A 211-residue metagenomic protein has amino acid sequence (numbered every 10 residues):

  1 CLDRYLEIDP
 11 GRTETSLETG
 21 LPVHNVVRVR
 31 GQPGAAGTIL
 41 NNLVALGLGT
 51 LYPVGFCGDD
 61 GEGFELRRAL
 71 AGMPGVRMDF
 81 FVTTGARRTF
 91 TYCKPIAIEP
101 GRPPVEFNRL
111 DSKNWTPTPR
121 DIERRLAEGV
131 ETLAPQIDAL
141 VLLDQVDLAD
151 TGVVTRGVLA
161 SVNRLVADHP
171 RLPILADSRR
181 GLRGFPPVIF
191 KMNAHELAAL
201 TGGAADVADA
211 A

Functional and structural regions predicted by a protein language model:
C1-L21, N25-A211: Ribokinase/PfkB-type carbohydrate-kinase core domain
